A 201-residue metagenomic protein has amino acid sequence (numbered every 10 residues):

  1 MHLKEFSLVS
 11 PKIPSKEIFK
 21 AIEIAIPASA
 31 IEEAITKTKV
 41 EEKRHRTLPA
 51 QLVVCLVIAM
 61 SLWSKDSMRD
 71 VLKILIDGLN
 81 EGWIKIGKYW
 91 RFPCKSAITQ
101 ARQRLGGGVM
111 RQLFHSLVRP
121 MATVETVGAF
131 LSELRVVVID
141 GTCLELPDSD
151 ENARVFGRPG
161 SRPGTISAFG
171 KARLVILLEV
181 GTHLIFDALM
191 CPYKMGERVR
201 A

Functional and structural regions predicted by a protein language model:
M1-A201: Conserved, well-structured functional cores that handle cations and Mg-NTP chemistry
